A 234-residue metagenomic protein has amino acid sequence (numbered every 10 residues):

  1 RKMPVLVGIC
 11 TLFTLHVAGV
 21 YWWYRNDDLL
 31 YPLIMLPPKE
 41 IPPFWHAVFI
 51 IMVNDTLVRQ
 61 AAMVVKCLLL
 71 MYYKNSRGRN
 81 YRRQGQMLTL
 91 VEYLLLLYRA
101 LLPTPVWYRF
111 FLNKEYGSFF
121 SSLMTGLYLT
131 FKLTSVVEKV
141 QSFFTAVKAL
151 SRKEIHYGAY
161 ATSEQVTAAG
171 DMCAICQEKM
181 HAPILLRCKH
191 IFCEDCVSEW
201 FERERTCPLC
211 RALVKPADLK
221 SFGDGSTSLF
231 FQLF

Functional and structural regions predicted by a protein language model:
R1-T167: Accessory, localization, and substrate-recognition regions of eukaryotic RING-family E3 ligases
Y160-F234: RING-type zinc-finger domain of E3 ubiquitin ligases
